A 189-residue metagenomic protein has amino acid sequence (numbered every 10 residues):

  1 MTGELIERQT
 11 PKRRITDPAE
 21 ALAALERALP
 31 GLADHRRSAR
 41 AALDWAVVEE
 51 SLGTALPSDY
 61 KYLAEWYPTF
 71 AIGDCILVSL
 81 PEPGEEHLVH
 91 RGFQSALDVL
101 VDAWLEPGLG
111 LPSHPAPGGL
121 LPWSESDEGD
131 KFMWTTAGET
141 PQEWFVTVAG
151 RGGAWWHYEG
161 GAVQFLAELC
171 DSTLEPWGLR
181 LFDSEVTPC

Functional and structural regions predicted by a protein language model:
M1-E128, S184-T187: A surface-exposed partner-binding patch
V47, P68, E106, E125 (+4 more regions): Intrinsic disorder/low-complexity segments enriched in polar/charged and small flexible residues
E86, G138-Q142: Short, solvent-exposed loop/turn segments that connect beta-strands within catalytic domains and beta-strand-rich
D130-A137: Short, surface-exposed beta-strand/loop micro-motifs that present aromatic residues
Q142-A149: Short polybasic amphipathic segments
A154-P176: Compact, glycine/acidic-enriched structural inserts
W177, L181-E185: Low-complexity, Gly/Ser/Thr/Pro-rich intrinsically disordered linker/tail segments
